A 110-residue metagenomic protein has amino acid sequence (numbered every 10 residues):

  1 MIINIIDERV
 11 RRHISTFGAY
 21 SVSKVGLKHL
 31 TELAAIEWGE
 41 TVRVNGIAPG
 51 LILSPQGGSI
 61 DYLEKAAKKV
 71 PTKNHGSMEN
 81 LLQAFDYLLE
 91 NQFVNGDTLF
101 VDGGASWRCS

Functional and structural regions predicted by a protein language model:
M1-G26, T31-G39, L51: Catalytic loop of short-chain dehydrogenase/reductase
N4, G46, T98-F100: Conserved beta-strand scaffold in the Rossmann-like NAD(H)/NADP(H)-binding core of dehydrogenases/reductases
S15, S23, N45, K73-N74 (+1 more regions): Short alpha-helix in the Rossmann-fold core of NAD(P)-dependent oxidoreductases
T41-R43, N95-G96: Short, small/polar-rich loop/turn modules that mediate ligand/substrate recognition or access, typified
G46-V70, R108-S110: A glycine/serine/threonine-rich, flexible loop-to-helix segment that serves as the NAD(P) cofactor-binding "lid"
S77-V101, S106: C-terminal substrate-recognition "lid" of short-chain dehydrogenase/reductases
